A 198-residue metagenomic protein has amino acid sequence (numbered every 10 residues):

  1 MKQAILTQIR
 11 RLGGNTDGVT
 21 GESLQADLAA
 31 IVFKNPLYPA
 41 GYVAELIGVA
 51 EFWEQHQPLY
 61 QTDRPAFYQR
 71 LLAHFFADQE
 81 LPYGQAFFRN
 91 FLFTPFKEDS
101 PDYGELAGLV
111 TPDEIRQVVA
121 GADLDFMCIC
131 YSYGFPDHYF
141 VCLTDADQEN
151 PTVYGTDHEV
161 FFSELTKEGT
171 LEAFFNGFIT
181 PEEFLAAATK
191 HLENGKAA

Functional and structural regions predicted by a protein language model:
M1-G134: A surface-exposed partner-binding patch
D78-A197: Long, low-complexity, intrinsically disordered segments enriched in glycines and aromatic residues
